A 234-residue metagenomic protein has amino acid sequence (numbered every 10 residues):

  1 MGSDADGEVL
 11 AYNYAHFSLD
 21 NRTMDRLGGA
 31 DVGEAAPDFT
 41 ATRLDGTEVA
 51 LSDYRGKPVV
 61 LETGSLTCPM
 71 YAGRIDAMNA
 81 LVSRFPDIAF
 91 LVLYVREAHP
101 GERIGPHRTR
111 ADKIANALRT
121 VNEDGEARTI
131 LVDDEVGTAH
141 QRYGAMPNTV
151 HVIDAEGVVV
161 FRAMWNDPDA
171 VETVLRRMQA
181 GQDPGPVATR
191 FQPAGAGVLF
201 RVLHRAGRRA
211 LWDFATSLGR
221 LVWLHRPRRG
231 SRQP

Functional and structural regions predicted by a protein language model:
M1-V59, A163-P234: Non-globular targeting/processing and membrane-anchoring segments
Y12, L51, K57-E62, M78 (+6 more regions): A structural signal for the main folded, soluble domain(s) of proteins
A35-P37, G125-T129: A short helix-to-beta-strand connector/capping loop
F39, F90, I130-L131: Hydrophobic/aromatic anchor residues within beta-strands of the central parallel beta-sheet of Rossmann-like
E62-C68: Aromatic-flanked redox-active Cys/Sec active sites in thiol-based oxidoreductases, especially the WC-centered
M70-D124, T138: Structural microenvironment flanking redox-active thiols in thiol-disulfide oxidoreductases
D124-E126, D133-V174: Thiol/disulfide oxidoreductase modules built on the thioredoxin-like
